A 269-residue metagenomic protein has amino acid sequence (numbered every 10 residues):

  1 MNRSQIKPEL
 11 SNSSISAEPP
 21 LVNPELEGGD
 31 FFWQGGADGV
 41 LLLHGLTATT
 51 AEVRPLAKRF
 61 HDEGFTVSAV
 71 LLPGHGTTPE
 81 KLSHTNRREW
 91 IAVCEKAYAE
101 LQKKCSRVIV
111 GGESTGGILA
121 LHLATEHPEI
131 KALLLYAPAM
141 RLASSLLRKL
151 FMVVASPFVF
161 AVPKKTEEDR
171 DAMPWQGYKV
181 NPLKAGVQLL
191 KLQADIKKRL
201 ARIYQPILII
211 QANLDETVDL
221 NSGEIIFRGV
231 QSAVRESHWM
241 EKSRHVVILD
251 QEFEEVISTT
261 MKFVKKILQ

Functional and structural regions predicted by a protein language model:
G28, P182-R199: Active-site nucleophile elbow and catalytic-triad environment of alpha/beta-hydrolase enzymes
T47-A57: The serine-hydrolase catalytic nucleophile loop
L56, Q205, D219-R228, W239: Short alpha-helix in the alpha/beta-hydrolase fold that links the catalytic acid
H61-P79: Conserved alpha/beta-hydrolase
G112-G116, A120: Gly/Ala-rich beta-loop-alpha elbow adjacent to hydrolase catalytic centers
L134-S144: Active-site nucleophile loop of the alpha/beta-hydrolase fold
I203, I209-Q211, D215: Short beta-strand/loop motif that positions the catalytic acidic residue of the alpha/beta-hydrolase fold
E241-Q269: Catalytic active-site module of serine/aspartate enzymes centered on a nucleophile-bearing elbow/loop
